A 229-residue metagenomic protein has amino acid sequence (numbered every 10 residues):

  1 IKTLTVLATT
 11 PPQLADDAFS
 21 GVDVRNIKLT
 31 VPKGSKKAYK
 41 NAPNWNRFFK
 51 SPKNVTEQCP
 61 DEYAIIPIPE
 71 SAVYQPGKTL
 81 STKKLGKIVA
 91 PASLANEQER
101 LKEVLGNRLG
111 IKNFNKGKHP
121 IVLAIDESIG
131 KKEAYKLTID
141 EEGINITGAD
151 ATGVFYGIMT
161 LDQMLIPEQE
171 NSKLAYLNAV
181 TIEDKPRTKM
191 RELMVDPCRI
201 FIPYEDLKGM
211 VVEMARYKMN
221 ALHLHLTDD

Functional and structural regions predicted by a protein language model:
I1, R25, K189, K218-N220: Short loop/turn motifs at secondary-structure junctions
I1-V55: Solvent-exposed loop and capping/linker segments of extracellular ligand-binding repeat ectodomains
L4, L29, L193, L222-L224: Hydrophobic residues within beta-strands of alpha/beta enzymes
S35-K36, A151-G153, I200, D228-D229: Solvent-exposed loop/turn segments at secondary-structure junctions within structured extracellular/periplasmic domains
K37-K40, N96-Q98, G130-K132, I200-P203: Short, solvent-exposed loop/turn elements at domain surfaces
V55-K189: Acidic, contiguous N-terminal accessory segments
V180-I202, G209, A215-Y217: An acidic-aromatic substrate-binding cleft motif
Y217-D229: Aromatic-lined carbohydrate-binding/catalytic grooves of carbohydrate-active enzymes
